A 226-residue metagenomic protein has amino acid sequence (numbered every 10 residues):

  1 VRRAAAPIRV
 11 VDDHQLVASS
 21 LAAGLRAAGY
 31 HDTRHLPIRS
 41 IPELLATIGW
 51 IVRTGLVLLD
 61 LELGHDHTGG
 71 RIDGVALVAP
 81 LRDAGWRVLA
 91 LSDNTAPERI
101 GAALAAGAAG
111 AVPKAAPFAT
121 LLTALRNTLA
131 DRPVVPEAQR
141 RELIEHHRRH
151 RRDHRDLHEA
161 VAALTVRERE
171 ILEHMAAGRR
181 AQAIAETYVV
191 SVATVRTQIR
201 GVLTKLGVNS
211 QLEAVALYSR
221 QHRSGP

Functional and structural regions predicted by a protein language model:
A4-L25, V57, L164: Conserved acidic segment of CheY-like receiver
P37-L56, H65-D66: Acidic, metal-coordinating helix/loop segments flanking the phosphotransfer/catalytic sites of two-component signaling
H67-W86: Short amphipathic alpha-helix used as the core "switch/output" element in two-component signaling
L81, G85-T95, V112: A short, hydrophobic beta-strand element within the central beta-sheet of small alpha/beta folds
I100-A105, G110-A162: Short, flexible helix-to-coil linker/hinge segments that flank and couple to helix-turn-helix
A124, R167, Q198-G201: Residues within the DNA-recognition helix of helix-turn-helix
R152-R196: Helix-turn-helix DNA-binding segment
R200-P226: Basic, Lys/Arg-enriched C-terminal extension of HTH/homeodomain DNA-binding domains
